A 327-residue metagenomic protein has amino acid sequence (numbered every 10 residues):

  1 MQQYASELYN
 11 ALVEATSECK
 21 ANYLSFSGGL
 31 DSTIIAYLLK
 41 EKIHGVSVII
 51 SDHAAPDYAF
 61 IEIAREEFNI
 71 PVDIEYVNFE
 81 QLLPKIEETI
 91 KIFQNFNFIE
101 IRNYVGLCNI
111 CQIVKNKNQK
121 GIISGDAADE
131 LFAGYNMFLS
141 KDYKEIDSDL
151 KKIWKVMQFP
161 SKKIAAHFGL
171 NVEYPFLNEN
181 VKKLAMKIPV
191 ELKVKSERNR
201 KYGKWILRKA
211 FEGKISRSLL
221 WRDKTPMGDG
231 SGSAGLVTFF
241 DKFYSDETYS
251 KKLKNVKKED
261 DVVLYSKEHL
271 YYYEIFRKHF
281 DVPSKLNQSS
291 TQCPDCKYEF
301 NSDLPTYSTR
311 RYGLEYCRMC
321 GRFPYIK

Functional and structural regions predicted by a protein language model:
Q3-L24, I113-Q119, H279, P283: Phosphate/ATP-binding catalytic cores across multiple sugar-kinase/actin-like superfamilies, primarily ASKHA
Y4-L8, I35, D57, R102-G106 (+7 more regions): Hydrophobic (often cysteine-bearing) scaffold residues that line and stabilize catalytic clefts of nucleotide/cofactor
E18-F68, D73: ATP-dependent adenylation/pyrophosphate-handling site
I35-A36, P84, I99, F132-Y135: Short glycine-/acidic-enriched loop or helix-start segments at secondary-structure transitions that form or flank
L39-E41, A59-E62, E88-I90, N136-S140: Short, glycine/charged-enriched secondary-structure capping and boundary segments
Y58, E62-F93, S124-D126, L131 (+1 more regions): A conserved beta-strand->alpha-helix junction
I99-K115: A conserved donor-nucleotide-binding helix/loop in the catalytic core of Leloir-type glycosyltransferases
I122, A127-Y143, I153-E259, S284-S290 (+2 more regions): Mid-to-C-terminal catalytic subdomains of enzymes that bind/position adenosyl phosphate moieties or nucleic-acid
